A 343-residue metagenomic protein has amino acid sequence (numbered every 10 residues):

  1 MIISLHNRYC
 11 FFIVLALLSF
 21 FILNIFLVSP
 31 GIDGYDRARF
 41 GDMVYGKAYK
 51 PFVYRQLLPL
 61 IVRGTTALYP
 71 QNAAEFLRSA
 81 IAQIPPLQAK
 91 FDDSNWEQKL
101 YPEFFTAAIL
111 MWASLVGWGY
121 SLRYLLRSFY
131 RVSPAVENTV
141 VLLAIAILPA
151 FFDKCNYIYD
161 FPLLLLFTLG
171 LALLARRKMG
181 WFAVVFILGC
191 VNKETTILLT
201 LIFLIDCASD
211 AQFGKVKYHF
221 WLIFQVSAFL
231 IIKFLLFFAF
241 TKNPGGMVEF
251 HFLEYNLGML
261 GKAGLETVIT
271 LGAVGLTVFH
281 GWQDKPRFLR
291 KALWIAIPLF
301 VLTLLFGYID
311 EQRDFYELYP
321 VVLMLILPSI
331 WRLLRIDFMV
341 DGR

Functional and structural regions predicted by a protein language model:
M1, L198-V226: Perimembrane helix-loop-helix junctions
K50, Y54, T106-A113, P149-Y159 (+3 more regions): Membrane-embedded glycan-lipid processing machinery
I61, T168-L173, G180-E194, L199-L204: Membrane-interface alpha helices of multi-pass inner-membrane proteins
V62, T66, T106-S121, L163-L166 (+2 more regions): Transmembrane alpha-helices of multi-pass, membrane-embedded glycan-processing enzymes that use lipid-linked
K90-E97, Y101, F105-Y130: Transmembrane-helix motifs of polytopic, lipid-linked glycan transferases
L122-A146: Transmembrane-helix signature of polytopic, membrane-embedded enzymes that assemble or transfer cell-envelope glycans
F161-W181, V322-L325: Specific aromatic-rich, kink-prone transmembrane helix
F213-D284, F288, A292: Membrane-lumen/periplasm interface segments of specific transmembrane helices in polyprenyl phosphate-linked
